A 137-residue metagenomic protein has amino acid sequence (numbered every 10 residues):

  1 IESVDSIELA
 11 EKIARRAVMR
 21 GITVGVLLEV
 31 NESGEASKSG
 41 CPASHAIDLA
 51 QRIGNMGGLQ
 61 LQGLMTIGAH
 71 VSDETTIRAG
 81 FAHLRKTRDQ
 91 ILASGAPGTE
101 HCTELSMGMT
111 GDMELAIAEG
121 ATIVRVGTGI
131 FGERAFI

Functional and structural regions predicted by a protein language model:
I1-M113, E119, F131-E133: Conserved alpha/beta-domain cores
G120-T122, G127: Active-site-proximal glycine-rich helix-loop-beta segment
I123, F136-I137: Active-site loop ensemble at the mouth of alpha/beta enzyme cores that anchors a bound cofactor
